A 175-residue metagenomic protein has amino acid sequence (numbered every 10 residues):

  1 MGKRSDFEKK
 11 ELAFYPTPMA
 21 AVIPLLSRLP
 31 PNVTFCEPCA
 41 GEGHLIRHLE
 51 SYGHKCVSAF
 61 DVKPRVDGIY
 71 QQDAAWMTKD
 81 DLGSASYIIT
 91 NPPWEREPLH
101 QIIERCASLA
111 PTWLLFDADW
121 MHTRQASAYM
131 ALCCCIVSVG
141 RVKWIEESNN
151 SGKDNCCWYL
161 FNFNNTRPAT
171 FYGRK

Functional and structural regions predicted by a protein language model:
M1-K175: Class I S-adenosyl-L-methionine-dependent methyltransferase catalytic core
